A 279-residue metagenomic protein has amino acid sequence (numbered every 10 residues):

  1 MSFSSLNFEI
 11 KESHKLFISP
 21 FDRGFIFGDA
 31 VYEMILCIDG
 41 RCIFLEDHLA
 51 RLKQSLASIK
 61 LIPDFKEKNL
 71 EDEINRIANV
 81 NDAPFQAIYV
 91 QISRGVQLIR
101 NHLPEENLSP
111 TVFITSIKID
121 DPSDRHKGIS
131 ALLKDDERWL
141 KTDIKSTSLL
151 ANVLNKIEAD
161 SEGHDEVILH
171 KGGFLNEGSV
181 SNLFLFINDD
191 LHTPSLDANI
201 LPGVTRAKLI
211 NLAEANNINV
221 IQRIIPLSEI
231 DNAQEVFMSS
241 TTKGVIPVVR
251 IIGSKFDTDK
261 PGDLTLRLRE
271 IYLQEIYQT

Functional and structural regions predicted by a protein language model:
M1-R76, V80, L98, H102-T279: Helix-start/capping segments and mature chain N-termini
V80-I92, I99: Ordered, amphipathic secondary-structure segments that act as subunit-interaction surfaces in large macromolecular
